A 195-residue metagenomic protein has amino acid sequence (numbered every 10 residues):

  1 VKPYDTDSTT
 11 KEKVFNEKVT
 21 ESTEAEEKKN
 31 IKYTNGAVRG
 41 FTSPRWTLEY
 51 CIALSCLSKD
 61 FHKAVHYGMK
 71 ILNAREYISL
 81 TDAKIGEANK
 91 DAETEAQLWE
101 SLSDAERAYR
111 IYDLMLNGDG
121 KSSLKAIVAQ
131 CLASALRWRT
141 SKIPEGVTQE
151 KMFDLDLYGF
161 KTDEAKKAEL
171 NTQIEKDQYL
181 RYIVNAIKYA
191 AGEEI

Functional and structural regions predicted by a protein language model:
V1-I195: Acidic, Mg2+-coordinating catalytic modules of nucleic-acid enzymes
